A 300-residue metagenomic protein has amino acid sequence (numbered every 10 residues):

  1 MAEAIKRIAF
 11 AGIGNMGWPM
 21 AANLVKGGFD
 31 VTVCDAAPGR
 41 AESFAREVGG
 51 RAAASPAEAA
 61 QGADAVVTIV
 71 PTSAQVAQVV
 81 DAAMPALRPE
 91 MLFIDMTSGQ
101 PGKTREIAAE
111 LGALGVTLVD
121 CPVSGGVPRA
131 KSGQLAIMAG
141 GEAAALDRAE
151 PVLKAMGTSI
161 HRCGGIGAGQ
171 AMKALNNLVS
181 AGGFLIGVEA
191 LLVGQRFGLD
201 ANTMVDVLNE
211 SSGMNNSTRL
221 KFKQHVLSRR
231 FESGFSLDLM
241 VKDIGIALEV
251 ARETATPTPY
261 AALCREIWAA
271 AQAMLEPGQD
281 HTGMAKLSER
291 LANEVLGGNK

Functional and structural regions predicted by a protein language model:
M1-T68: NAD(P)+-binding Rossmann beta1-loop-alpha1 motif at the extreme N-terminus of oxidoreductases
I8, S98-L178: Rossmann-fold dinucleotide-binding core
A36-A37, T72, E142: Residues in the short beta-alpha loop(s) of Rossmann-like NAD(P)-binding domains
P56-L118: Rossmann-fold NAD(P) dinucleotide-binding segment
I137-G140, H161, G165-F197, L208-K221 (+1 more regions): Active-site-proximal catalytic alpha-helix in oxidoreductases
V179, L220-H281, K300: Interdomain hinge/lid region at the active-site interface of Rossmann-like NAD(P)-dependent oxidoreductases
N202-E210, A262-E266: Beta-strand segments within the central parallel beta-sheet cores of soluble alpha/beta enzyme folds
